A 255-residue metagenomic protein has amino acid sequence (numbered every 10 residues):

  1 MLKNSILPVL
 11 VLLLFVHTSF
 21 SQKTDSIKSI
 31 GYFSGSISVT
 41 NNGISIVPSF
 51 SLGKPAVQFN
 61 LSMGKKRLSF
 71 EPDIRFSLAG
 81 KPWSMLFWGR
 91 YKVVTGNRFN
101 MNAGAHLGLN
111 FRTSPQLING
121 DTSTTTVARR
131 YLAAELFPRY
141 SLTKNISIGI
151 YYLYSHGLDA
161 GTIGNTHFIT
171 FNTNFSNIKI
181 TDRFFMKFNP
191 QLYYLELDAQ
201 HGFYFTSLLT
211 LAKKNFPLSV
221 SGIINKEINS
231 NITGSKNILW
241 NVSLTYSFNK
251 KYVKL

Functional and structural regions predicted by a protein language model:
M1-S29, L244-F248: Bacterial Sec-dependent N-terminal signal peptides
V16, L52-A56: Short secondary-structure boundary/capping elements
I27-I44, F50-G53, L78-F175, I223-I224 (+1 more regions): Outer-membrane pore/translocation modules
V57-K65, S69: Surface-exposed extracellular loop regions of Gram-negative outer-membrane beta-barrel proteins
S62, R139, T210-A212: Well-ordered beta-strand positions
F111, T181-T233, I238-S247, K251-L255: Outer membrane beta-barrel transmembrane domains
